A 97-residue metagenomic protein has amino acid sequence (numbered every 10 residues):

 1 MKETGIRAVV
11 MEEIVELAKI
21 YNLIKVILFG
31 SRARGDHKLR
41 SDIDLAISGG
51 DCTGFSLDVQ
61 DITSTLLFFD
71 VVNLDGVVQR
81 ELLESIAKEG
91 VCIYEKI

Functional and structural regions predicted by a protein language model:
M1-I27, A33-L39, S48-I97: Catalytic core of pol beta-like nucleotidyltransferases
